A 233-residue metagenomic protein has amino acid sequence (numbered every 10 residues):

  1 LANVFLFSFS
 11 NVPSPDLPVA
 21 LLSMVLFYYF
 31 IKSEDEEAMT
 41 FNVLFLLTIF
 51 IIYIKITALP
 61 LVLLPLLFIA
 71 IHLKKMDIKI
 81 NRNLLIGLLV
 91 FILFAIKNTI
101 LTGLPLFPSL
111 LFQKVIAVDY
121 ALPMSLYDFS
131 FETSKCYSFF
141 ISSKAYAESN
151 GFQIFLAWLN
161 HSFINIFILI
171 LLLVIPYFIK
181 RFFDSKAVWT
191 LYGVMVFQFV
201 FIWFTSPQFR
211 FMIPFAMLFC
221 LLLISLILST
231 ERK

Functional and structural regions predicted by a protein language model:
L1-A20, Y29, Y53: Aromatic- and kink-enriched transmembrane "portal" helix at the membrane-lumen/periplasm boundary that abuts
A2-N3, S23, V43-T48, L88 (+3 more regions): Transmembrane alpha-helix segments characteristic of polytopic inner-membrane glycan-assembly/cell-envelope
F7-S8, F41-I56, P60-L67, L89 (+2 more regions): Membrane-interface alpha helices of multi-pass inner-membrane proteins
P15-S23, I51-I54, P60-L61, T190-Y192 (+2 more regions): Hydrophobic/aromatic-rich transmembrane helices and adjacent perimembrane loops
S23-F41: Membrane-interface transmembrane helices that cradle and orient dolichyl/undecaprenyl
L61-L88, L222, S229: Perimembrane helix-loop-helix junctions
A70, Y146-S185: Hydrophobic, aromatic-rich transmembrane alpha-helices and their immediate juxtamembrane boundary segments
L85-L159: Transmembrane-lumen/periplasm boundary regions of multi-pass, lipid-linked membrane glycan transferases
